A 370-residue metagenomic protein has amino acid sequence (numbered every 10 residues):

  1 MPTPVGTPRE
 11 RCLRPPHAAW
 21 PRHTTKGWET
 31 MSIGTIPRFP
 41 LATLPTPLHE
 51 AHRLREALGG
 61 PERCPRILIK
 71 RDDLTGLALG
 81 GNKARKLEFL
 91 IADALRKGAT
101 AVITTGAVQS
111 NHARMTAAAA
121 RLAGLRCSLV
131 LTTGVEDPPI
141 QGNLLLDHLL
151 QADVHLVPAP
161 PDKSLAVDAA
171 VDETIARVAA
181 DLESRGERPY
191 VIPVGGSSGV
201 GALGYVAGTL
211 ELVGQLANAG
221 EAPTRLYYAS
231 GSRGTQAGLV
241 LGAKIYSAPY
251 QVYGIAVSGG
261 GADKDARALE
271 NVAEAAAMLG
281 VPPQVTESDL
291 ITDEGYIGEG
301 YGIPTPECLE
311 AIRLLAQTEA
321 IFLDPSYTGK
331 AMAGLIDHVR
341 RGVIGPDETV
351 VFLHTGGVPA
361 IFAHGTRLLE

Functional and structural regions predicted by a protein language model:
V5, R9, K26-G27: Serine/threonine-rich, low-complexity intrinsically disordered segments
G6, P15-P16, W20-R22: N-terminal polybasic/positive-inside topogenic patches
H23-E370: PLP-dependent amino-acid enzyme catalytic core
